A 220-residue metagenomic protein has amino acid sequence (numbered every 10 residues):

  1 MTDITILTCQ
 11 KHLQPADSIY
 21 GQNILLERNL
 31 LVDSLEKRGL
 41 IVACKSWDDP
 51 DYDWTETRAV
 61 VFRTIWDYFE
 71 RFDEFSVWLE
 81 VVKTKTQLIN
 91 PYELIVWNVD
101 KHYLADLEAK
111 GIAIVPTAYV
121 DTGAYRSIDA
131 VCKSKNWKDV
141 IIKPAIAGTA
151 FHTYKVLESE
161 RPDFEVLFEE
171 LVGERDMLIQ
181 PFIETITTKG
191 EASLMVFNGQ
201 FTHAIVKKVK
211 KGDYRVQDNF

Functional and structural regions predicted by a protein language model:
M1-T5: Extreme N-terminal starter segment of soluble prokaryotic enzymes
C9-Y125: Conserved N-proximal alpha/beta basic substrate-recognition cap immediately N-terminal to, or forming the N-lobe
V61-R63, I141, L178: Structural motif
D67-Y68, G148, T185-I186: Glycine-rich nucleotide phosphate-binding loop and flanking beta-alpha elements of Rossmann-like dinucleotide-binding
V82, V131, E170-L171: Hydrophobic helix-cap positions at the C-terminus of alpha-helices in RecA-like/P-loop ATPase nucleotide-binding cores
L104-K155: Hydrophobic alpha-helical segments and helix pairs
F151-F220: Phosphate-binding site of ATP-dependent enzymes
